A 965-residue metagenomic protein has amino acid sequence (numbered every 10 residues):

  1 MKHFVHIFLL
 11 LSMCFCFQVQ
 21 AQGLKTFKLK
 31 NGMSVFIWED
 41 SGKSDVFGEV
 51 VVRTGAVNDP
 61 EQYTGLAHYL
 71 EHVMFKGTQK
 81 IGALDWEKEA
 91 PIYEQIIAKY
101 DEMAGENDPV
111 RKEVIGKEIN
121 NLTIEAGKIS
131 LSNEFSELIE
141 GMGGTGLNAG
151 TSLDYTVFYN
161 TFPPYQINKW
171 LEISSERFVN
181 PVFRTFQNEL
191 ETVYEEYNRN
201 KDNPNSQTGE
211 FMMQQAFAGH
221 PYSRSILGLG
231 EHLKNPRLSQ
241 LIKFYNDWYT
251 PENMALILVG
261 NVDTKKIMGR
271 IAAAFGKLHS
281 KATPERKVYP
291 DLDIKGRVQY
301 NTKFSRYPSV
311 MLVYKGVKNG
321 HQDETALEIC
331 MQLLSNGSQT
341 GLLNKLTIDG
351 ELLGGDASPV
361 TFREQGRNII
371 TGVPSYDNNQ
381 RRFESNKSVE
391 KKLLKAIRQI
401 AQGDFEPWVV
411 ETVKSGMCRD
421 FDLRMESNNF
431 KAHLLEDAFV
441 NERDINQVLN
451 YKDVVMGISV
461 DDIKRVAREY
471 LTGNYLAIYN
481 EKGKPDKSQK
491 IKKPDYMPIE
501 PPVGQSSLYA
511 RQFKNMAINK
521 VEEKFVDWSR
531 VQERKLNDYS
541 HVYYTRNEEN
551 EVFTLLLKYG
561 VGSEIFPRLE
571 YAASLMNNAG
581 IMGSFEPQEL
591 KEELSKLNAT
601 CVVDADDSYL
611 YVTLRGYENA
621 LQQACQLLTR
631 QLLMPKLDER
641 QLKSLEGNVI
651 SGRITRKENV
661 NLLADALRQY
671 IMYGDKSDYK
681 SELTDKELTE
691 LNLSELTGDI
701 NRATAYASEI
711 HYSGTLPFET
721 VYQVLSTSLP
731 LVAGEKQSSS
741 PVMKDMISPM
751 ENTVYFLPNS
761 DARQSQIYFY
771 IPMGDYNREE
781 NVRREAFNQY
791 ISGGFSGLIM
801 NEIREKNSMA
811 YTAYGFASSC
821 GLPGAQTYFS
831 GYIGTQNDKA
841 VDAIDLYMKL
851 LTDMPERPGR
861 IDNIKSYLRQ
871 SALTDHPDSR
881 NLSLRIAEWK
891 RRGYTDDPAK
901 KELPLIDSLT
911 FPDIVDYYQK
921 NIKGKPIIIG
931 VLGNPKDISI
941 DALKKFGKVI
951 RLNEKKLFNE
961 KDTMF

Functional and structural regions predicted by a protein language model:
H6-C16: Bacterial N-terminal signal peptides
A21-S34, D263-T302, S309, Q339 (+9 more regions): Proteolytic maturation boundary segments
W38, K43-A56, G65-A67, A83-E176 (+18 more regions): M16 family metallopeptidases and their MPP-like homologs
E61, V73-D85, E94: Metal-associated gating/positioning segment near the N- to mid-region
E176-F183, A274-A282, L394-F405, R630-L637 (+3 more regions): A common structural junction motif
